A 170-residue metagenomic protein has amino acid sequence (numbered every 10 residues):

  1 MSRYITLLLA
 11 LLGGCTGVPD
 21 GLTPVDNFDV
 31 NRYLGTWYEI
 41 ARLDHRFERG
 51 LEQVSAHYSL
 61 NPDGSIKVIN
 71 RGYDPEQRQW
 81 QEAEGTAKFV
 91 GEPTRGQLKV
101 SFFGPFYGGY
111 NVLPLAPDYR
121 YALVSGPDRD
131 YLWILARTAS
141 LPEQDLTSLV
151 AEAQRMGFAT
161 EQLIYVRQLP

Functional and structural regions predicted by a protein language model:
M1-L8: Sec-dependent signal peptide recognition, specifically the positively charged N-region followed immediately by
C15-P170: A beta-rich soluble binding module of mature secreted/lumenal proteins
